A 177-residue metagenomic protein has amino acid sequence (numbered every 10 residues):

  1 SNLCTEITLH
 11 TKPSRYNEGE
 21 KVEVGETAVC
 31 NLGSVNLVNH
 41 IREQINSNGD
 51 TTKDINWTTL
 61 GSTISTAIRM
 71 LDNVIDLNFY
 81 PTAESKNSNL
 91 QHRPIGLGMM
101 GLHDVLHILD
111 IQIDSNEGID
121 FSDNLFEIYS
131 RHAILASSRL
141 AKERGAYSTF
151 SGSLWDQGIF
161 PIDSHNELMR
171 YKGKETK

Functional and structural regions predicted by a protein language model:
S1-N89, G101-V105: Function-dense linear segments that define catalytic or interfacial modules in macromolecule-processing proteins
T63-K86, L90, Q112-K177: Internal maturation/activation junctions in enzymes
P94-Q112: Extended amphipathic alpha-helical segments enriched in small hydrophobics
